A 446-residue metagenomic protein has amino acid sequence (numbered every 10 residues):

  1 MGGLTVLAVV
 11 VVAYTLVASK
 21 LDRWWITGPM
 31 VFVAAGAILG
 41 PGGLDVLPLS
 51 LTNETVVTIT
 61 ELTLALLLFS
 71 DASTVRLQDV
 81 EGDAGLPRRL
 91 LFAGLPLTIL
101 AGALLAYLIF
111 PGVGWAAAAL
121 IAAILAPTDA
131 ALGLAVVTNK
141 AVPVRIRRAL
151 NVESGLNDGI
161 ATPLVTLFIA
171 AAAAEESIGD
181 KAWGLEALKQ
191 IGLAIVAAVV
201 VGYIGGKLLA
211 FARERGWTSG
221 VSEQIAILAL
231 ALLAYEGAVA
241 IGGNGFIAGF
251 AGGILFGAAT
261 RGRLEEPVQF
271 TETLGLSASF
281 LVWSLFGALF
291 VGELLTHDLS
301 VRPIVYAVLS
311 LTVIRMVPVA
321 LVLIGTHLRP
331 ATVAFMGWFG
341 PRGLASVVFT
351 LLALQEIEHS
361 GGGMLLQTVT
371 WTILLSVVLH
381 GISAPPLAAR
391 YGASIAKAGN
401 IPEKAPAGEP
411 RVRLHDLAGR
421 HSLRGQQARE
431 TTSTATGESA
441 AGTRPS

Functional and structural regions predicted by a protein language model:
M1-P445: Transmembrane helical cores of multi-pass secondary ion antiporters/exchangers
